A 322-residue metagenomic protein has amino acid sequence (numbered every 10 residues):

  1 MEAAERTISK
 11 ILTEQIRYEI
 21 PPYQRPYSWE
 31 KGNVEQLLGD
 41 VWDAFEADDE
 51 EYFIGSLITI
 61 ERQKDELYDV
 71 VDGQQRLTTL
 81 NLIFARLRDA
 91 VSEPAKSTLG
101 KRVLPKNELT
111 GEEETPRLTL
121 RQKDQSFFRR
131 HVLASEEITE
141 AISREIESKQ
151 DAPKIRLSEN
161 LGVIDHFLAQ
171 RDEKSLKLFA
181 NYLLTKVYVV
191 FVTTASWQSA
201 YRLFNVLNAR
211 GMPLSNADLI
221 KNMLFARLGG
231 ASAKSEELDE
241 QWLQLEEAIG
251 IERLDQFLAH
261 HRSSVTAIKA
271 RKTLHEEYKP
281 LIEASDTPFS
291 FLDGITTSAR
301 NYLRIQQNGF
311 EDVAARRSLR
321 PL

Functional and structural regions predicted by a protein language model:
M1-V71, Q75, N81, K177-L178 (+1 more regions): Short alpha-helix boundary/capping and kink motifs at helix termini
T13-E14, I20-R25, W29-K31, G55-I60 (+11 more regions): Generic structural "secondary-structure junction" signal
V41-F45, V91, L168: Hydrophobic, Leu/Ile/Phe/Ala-enriched alpha-helical segments that form helix-helix packing faces
D72, I83-F84, N205-L207: A short beta-strand motif that forms part of the nucleic acid-binding face of small beta-barrel RNA-binding folds
R76-E93: Short active-site loop/helix that positions an aromatic residue
A90-A95, R210-L214: Short, polar/flexible loop-turn hinges at active-site or ligand-entry regions and domain interfaces
T98-E137: Extended charged low-complexity segments that act as oligomerization/scaffolding linkers
K123-L322: Polyanionic (Asp/Glu-rich) segments that form extended negatively charged tracts
